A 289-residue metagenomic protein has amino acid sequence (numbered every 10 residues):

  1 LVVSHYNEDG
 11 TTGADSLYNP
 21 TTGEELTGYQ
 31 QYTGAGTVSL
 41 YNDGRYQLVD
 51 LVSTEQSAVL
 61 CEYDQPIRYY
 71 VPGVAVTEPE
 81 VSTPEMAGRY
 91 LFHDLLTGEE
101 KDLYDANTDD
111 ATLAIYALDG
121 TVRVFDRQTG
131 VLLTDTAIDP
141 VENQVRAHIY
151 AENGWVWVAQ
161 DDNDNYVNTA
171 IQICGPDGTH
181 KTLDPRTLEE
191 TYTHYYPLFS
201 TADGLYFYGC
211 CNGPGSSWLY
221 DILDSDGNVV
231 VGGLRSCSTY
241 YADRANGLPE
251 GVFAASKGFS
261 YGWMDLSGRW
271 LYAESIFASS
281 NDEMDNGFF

Functional and structural regions predicted by a protein language model:
L1-F289: Residue-level detector of conserved, function-critical positions
